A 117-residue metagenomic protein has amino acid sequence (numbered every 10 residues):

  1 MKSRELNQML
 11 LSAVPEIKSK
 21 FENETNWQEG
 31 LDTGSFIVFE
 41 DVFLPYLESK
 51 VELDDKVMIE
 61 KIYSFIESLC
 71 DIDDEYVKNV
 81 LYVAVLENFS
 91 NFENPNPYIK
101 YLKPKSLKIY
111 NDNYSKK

Functional and structural regions predicted by a protein language model:
S3-A13, N94-Y98: Eukaryotic alpha-helical solenoid repeat scaffolds
E29-G30, F39: Short, contiguous, well-structured surface segments enriched in hydrophobic/aromatic residues
F36-P45: HEAT-repeat alpha-solenoid elements in large eukaryotic scaffold proteins
E75-K117: Amphipathic alpha-helical binding modules
